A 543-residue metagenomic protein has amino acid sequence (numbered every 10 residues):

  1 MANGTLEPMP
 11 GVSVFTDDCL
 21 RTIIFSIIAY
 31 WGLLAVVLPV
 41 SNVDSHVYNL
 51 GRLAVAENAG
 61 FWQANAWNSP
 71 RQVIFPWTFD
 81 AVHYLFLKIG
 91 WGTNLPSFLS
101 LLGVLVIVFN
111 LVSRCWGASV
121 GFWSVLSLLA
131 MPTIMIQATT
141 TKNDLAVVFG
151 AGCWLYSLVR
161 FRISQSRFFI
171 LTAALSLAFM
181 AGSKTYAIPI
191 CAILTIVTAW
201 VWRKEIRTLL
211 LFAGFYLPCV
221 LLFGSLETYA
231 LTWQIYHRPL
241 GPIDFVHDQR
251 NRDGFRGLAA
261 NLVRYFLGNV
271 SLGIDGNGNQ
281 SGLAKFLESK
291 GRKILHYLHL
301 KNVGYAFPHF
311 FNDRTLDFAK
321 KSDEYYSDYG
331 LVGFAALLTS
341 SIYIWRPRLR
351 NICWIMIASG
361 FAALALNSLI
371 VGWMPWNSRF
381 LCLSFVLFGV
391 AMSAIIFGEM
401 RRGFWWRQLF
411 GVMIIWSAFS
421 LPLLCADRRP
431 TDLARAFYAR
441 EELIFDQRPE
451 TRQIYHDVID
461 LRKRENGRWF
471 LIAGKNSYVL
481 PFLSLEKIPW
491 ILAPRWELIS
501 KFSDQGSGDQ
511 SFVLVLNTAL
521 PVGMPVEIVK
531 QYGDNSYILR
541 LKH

Functional and structural regions predicted by a protein language model:
D17-F25, F168-L177, C191-T198, L211-L222 (+3 more regions): Signature aromatic-anchored transmembrane alpha helix within multi-pass, membrane-resident enzymes that catalyze glycan
R21, W91, V108-P132, F149 (+3 more regions): Transmembrane-helix signature of polytopic, membrane-embedded enzymes that assemble or transfer cell-envelope glycans
F25-I28, F122-L129, T172-L175, V332-S340 (+1 more regions): Transmembrane alpha-helix segments characteristic of polytopic inner-membrane glycan-assembly/cell-envelope
I28-A29, L95-C115, C153: Transmembrane-helix motifs of polytopic, lipid-linked glycan transferases
L38, L211-D317: Membrane-lumen/periplasm interface segments of specific transmembrane helices in polyprenyl phosphate-linked
L38-R52, N58-V82, W91-G92, H237-G241 (+1 more regions): Extracytoplasmic catalytic/substrate-binding loops of multi-pass membrane glycan-assembly enzymes
N49, V412-S477: Membrane-embedded, lumen/periplasm-facing catalytic core of multi-pass transferases that use lipid-linked donors
K88-S100, I136, N277-I357: Membrane-interface anchor segments at the N-terminal boundary of transmembrane helices in multi-pass membrane enzymes
